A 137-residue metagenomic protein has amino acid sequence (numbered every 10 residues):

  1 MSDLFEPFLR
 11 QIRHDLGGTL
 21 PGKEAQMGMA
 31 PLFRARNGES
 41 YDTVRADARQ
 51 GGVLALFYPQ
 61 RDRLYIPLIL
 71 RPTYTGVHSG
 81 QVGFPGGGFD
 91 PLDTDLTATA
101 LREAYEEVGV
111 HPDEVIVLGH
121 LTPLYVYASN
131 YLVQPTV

Functional and structural regions predicted by a protein language model:
M1-G83, G88-V137: N-terminal leader/linker segments that precede catalytic domains of diphosphate-processing enzymes
